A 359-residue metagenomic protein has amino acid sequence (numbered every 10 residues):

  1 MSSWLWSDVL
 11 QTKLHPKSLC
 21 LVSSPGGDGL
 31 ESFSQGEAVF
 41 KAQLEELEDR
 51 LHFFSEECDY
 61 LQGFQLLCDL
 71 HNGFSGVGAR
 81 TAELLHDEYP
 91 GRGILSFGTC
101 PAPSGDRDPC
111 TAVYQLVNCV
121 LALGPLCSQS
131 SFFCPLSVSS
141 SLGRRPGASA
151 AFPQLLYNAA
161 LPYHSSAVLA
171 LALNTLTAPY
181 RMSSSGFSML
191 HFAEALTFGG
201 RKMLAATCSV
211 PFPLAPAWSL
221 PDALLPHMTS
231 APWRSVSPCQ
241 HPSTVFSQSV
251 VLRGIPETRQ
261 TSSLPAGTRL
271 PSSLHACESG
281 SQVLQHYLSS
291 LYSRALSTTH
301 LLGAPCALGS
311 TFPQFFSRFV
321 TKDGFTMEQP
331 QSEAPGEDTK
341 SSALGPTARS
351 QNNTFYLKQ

Functional and structural regions predicted by a protein language model:
M1-Q359: Terminal, contiguous helix-loop blocks that mediate binding/assembly
